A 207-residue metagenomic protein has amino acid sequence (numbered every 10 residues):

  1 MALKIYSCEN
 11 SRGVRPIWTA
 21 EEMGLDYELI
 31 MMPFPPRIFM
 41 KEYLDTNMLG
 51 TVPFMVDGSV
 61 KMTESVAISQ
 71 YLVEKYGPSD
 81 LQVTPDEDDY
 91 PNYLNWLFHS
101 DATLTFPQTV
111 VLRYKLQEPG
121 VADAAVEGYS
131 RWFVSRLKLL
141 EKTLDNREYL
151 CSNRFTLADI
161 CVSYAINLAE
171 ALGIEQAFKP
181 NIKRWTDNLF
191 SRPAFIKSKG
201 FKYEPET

Functional and structural regions predicted by a protein language model:
M1-E127: GST-like domain detector, emphasizing the conserved glutathione-binding G-site in the N-terminal thioredoxin-like
L29, N153, F178, S198-K199: A generic structural-conservation signal
P33-P36, A158, Y203-E204: Conserved beta-strand edge residues that scaffold enzyme active sites
V73, A165-I166, K199: Active-site-flanking alpha-helical
L97-S191: GST-like fold's C-terminal all-alpha helical module
I182-T207: Long hydrophobic alpha-helical segments typical of transmembrane helices together with their membrane-interfacial
